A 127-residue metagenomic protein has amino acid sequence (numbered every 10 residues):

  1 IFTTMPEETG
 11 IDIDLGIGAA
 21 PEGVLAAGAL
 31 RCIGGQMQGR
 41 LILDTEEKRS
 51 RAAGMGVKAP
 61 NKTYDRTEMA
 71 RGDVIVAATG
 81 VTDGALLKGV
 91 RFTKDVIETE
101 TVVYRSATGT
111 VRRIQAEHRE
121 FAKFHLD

Functional and structural regions predicted by a protein language model:
I1-R105, F121: An extended, acidic
S106-T108, A116-H118: Non-transmembrane, aqueous-exposed alpha-helical and coiled segments at domain scale
R113: Extracellular glycan-interaction surfaces
F121-D127: Short, surface-exposed linear segments at secondary-structure transitions and domain or protein termini
